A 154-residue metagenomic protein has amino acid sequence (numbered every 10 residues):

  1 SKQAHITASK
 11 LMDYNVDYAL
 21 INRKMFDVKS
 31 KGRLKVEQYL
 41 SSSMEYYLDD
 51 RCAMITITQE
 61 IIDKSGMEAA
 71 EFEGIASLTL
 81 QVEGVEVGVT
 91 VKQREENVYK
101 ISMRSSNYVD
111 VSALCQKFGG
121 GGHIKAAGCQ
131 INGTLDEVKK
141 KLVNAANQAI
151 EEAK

Functional and structural regions predicted by a protein language model:
S1-K117, G122-K154: Hydrophobic helix-and-loop "lid/oligomerization" segment in the mid-to-C-terminal part of catalytic domains
